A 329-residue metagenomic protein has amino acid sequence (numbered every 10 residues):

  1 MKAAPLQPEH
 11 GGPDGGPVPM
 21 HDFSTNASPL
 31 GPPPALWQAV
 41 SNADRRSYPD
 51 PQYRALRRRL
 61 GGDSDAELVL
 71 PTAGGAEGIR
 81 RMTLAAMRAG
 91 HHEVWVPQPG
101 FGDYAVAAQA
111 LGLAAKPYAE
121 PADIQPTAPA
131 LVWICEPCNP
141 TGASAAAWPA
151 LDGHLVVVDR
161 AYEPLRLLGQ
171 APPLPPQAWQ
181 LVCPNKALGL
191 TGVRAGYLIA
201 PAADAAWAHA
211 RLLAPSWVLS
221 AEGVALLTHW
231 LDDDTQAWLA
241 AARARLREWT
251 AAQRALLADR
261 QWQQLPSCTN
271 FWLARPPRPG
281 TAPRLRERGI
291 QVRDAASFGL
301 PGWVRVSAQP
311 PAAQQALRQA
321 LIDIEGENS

Functional and structural regions predicted by a protein language model:
M1-P51, A55, R59, H154: N-terminal "arm"/small-domain region of PLP-dependent enzymes with the aminotransferase-like
P34, R278-R284, A313-A316: Short, conserved charged micro-motifs
Y53-R54, A66-V94, Y104: Conserved beta-loop-alpha segment that forms the PLP phosphate-binding cup at the N-terminus of a helix
A85-Q109, A114-P117, P121, R211: Conserved PLP-anchoring active-site segment centered on the Schiff-base-forming lysine
K116-R166: Active-site phosphate-binding strand-loop segment of PLP-dependent enzymes
L181-L257, W262: PLP-dependent aminotransferase class I/II
R247, A255-R288, V304: Conserved PLP-binding catalytic core of the aspartate aminotransferase-like
E287-R288, F298-S329: PLP-dependent enzyme catalytic core of the Aspartate aminotransferase-like
